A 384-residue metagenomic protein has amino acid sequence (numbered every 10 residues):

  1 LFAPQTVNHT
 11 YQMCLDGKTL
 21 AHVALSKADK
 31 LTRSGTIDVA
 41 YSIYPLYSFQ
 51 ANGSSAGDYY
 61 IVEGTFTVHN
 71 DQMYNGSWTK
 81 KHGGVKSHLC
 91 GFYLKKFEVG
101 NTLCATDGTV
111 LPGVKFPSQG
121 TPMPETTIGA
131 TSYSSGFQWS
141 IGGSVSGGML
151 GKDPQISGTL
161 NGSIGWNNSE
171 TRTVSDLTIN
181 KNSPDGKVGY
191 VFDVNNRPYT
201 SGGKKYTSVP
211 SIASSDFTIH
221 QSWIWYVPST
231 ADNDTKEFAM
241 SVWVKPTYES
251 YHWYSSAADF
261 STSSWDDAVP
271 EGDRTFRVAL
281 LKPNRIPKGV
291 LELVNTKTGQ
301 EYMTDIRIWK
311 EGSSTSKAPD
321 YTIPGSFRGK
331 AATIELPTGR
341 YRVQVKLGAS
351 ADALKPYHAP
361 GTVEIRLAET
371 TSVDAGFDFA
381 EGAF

Functional and structural regions predicted by a protein language model:
F2-S140: Deployable pore-forming modules of oligomeric membrane-permeabilizing proteins
G120-T126, S163-A231: Membrane pore-forming effector domains from diverse proteins
P124-Y190, D234-F238, W243-V269, T371: Membrane-insertion modules used to breach or fuse lipid bilayers
P287-K297, F384: A short, amphipathic beta-strand motif
T296-G325, T338: Short, ordered, surface-exposed loop/turn motifs in non-cytosolic proteins
F327, G348-A380: Structured interaction patches on ligand/partner-binding surfaces of diverse proteins
F327-L336: Short, surface-exposed beta-strand/beta-hairpin micro-motifs centered on an aromatic residue
P337-D352: A short, solvent-exposed beta-strand micro-motif common in secreted/extracellular proteins
